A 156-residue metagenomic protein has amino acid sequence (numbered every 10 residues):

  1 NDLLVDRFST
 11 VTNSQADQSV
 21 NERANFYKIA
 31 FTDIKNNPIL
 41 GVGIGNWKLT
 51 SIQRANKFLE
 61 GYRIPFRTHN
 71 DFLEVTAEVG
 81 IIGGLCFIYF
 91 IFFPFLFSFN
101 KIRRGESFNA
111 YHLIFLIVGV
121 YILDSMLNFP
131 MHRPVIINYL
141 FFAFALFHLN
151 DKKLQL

Functional and structural regions predicted by a protein language model:
N1-D6: Transmembrane signal-anchor helices characteristic of membrane glycosylation enzymes that use polyprenol
S9, F93-R104, M131, N150-L154: Juxtamembrane transmembrane-helix termini
S9-T12, E22-P65, F72-V75, V79-C86: TM-adjacent membrane-interface loops and short helices in multi-pass inner/ER membrane proteins
A16-V20, Y62, N109: Hydrophobic alpha-helical scaffolding
Q53, F97-N100, S125: Transmembrane helix-loop junction
E74-V79, H112-F142, L146: Membrane helix-loop boundary segments at the extracytoplasmic
I81-F115, G119: Hydrophobic transmembrane alpha-helices and their immediate junctions
R103-Y111, F142-L156: A juxtamembrane structural motif centered on a specific transmembrane helix
